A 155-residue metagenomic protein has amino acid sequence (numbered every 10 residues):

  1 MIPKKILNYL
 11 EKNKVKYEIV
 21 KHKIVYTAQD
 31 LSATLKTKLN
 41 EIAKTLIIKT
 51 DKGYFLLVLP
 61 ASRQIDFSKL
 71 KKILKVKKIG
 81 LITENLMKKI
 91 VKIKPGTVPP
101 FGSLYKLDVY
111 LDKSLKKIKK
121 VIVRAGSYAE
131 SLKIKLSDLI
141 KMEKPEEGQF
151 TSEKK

Functional and structural regions predicted by a protein language model:
M1-K155: Extended, low-hydrophobicity, polar/charged segments
